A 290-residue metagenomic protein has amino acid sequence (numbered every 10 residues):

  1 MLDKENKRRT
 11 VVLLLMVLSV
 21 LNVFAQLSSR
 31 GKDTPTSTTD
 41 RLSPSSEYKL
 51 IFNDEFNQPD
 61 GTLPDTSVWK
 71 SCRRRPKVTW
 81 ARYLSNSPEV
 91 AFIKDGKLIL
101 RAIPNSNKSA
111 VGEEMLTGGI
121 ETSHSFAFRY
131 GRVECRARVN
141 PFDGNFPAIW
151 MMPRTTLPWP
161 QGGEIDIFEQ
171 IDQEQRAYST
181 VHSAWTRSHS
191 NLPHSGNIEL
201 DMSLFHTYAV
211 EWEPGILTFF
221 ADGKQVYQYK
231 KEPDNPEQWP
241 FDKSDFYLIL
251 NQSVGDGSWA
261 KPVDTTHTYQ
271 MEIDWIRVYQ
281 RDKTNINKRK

Functional and structural regions predicted by a protein language model:
M1-K32: Bacterial Sec-dependent N-terminal signal peptides
Q26-K290: GH16 jelly-roll
